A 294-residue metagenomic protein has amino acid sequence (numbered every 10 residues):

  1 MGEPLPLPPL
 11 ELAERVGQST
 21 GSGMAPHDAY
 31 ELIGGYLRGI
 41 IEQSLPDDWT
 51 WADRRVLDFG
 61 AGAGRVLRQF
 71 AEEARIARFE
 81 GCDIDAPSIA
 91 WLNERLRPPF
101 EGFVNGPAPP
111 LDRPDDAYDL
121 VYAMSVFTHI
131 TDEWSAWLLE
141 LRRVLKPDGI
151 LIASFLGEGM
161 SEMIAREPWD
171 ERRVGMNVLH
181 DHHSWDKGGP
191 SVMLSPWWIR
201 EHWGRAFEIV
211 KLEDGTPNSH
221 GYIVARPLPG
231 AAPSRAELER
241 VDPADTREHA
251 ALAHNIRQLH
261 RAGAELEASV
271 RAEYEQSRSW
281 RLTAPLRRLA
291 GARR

Functional and structural regions predicted by a protein language model:
M1-M24: N-terminal, positively charged/glycine-rich alpha-helical extensions of SAM-dependent methyltransferases
I33-A52: Conserved alpha-helix/loop element of class I SAM-dependent methyltransferases that forms part of the SAM/SAH-binding
R65-P110: Class I SAM-dependent methyltransferase SAM/SAH-binding core
L111-V121: A short acidic, Gly/Pro-enriched loop at the edge of an enzyme's catalytic core that lines a small-molecule cofactor
I130-E140: A short, conserved alpha-helix within the catalytic core of class I
I152-G175: Conserved class I S-adenosyl-L-methionine
G188-A206: Short alpha-helix
A231-R294: Boundary detector for helix-to-coil junctions that initiate low-complexity/charged tails
